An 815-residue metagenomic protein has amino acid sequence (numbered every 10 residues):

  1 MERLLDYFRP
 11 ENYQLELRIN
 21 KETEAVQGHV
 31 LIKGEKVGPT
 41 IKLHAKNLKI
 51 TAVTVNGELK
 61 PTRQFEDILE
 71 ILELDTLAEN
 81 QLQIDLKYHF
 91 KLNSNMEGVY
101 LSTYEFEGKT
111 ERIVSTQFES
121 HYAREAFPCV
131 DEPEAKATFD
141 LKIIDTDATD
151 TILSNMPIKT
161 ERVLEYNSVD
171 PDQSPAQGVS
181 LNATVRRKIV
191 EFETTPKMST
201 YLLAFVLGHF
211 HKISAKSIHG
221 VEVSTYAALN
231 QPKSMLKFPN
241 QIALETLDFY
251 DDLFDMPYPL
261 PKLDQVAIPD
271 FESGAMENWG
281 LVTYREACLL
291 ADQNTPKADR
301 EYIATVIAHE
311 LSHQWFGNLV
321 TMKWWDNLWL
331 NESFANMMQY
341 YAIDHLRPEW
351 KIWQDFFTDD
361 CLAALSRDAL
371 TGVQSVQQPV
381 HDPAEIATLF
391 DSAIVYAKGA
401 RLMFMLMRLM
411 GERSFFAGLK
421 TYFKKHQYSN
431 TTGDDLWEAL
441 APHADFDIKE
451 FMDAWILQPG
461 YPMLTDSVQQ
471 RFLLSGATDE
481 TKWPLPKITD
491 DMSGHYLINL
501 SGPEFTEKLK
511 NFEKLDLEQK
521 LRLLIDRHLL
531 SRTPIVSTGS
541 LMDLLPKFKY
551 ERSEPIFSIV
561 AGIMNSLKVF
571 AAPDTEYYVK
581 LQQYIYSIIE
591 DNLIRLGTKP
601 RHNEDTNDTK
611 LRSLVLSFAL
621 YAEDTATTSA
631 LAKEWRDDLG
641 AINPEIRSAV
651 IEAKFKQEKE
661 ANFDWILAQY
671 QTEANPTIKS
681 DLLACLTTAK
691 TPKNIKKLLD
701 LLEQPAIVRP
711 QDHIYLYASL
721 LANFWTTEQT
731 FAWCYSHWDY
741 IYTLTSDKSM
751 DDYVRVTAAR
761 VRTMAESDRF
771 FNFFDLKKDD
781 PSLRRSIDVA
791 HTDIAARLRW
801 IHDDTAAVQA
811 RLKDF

Functional and structural regions predicted by a protein language model:
M1-P261, A287, D292, L365-D368 (+10 more regions): Acidic/His-enriched low-complexity segments
E22-E24, P133, S273-A275, A674-N675: Short glycine/serine/proline-enriched coil/turn segments at secondary-structure junctions
K33, T321, K420-Q427, W437-P442 (+3 more regions): Conserved short loop/turn motifs at secondary-structure junctions
A45, I307, L686: Small/polar loops that bind or transfer phosphate-bearing groups
L69, W279-G280, R647-I651: Short glycine-rich loop/turn motifs
P171-Q177, F192, S224-Q470, S475 (+5 more regions): Hydrophobic alpha-helical and helix-loop surface patches within well-folded domains that function as non-catalytic
K197, N230, L289, A342 (+3 more regions): Short, glycine-/Ser/Thr-/acidic-enriched flexible segments
Q354, C361-L362, S392-A393, K398 (+1 more regions): Long, ordered, helix-rich scaffold segments
